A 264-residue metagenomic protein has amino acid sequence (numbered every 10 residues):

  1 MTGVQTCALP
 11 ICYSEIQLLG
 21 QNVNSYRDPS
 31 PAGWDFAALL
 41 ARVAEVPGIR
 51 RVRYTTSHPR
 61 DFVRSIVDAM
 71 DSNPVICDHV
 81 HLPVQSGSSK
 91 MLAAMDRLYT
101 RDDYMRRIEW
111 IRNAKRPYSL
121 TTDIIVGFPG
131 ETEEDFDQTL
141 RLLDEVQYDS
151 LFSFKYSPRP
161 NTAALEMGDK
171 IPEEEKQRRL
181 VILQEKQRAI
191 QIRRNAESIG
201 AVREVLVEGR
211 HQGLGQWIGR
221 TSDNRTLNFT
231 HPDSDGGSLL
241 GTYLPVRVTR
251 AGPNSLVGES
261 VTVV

Functional and structural regions predicted by a protein language model:
T2-L9: Short, small-residue-biased leader/transition segments that mark boundaries at the very start of proteins
Y13-E133: Conserved SAM/AdoMet-binding glycine-rich loop
S14, R50, D149, T242 (+1 more regions): Short acidic/polar active-site loop segments enriched in Thr and Asp
L18, Y54, L82, D123 (+5 more regions): Conserved, mostly hydrophobic/aromatic
G20-P29, F62-S65, V84-M95, V126-E133 (+5 more regions): Flexible glycine/acidic-rich beta-alpha junction loops that bind and position SAM and/or redox cofactors in anaerobic
Y26-A44, G48-I49, A94-L98, Y156-A189: Radical SAM enzyme [4Fe-4S]-AdoMet core and its adjacent flexible, acidic and glycine-rich loops/tails across
F136-V146: A glycine- and small/hydrophobic-rich beta-loop-beta segment that serves as a flexible "lid/hinge" or phosphate-binding
E166-V264: Terminal RNA-binding accessory module
